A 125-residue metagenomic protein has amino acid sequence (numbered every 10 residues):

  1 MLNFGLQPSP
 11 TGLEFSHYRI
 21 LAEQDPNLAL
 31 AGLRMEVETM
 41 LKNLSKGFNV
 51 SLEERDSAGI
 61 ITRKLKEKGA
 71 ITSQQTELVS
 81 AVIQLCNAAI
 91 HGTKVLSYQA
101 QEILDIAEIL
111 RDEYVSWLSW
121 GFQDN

Functional and structural regions predicted by a protein language model:
M1-L33: Membrane-proximal, non-transmembrane interface segments of integral membrane proteins
N3, P8-S16, Q74-E77, S116-N125: Polyanionic, low-complexity intrinsically disordered segments
S9, A31, M35, S73-I83: Alpha-helix N-cap/helix-start motif at coil-to-helix transitions, marked by capping-box chemistry
D25-R55: Hydrophobic alpha-helical packing segments in soluble, helical-rich domains
A31, M35, T39, I60 (+2 more regions): Amphipathic alpha-helical interaction segments
T39-G47, E67-I71, L85-A88, G92 (+1 more regions): Amphipathic alpha-helical interaction surfaces
S45-Q75: Short, charged amphipathic alpha-helical segments flanked by flexible coils
E77-N125: Charge-enriched, short contiguous segments at helix-coil
